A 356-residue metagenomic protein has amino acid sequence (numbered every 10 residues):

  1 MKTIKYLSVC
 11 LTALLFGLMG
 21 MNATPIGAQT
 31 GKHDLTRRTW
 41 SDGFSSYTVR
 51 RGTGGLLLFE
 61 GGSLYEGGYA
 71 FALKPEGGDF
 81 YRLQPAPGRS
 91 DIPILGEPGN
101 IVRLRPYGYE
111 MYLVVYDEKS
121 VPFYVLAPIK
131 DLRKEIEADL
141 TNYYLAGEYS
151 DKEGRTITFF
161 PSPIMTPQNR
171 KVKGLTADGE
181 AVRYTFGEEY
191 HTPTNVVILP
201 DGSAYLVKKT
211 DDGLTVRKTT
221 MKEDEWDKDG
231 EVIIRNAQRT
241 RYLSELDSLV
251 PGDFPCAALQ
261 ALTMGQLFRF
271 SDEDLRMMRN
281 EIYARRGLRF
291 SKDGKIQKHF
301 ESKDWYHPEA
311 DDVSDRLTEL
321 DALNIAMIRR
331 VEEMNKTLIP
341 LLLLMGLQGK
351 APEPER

Functional and structural regions predicted by a protein language model:
M1-L11: Bacterial N-terminal signal peptides that target proteins for export
C10-G20: Bacterial N-terminal signal peptides
N22-R37, E135-Y143, L243-A258, P340 (+1 more regions): Sec-dependent signal peptide cleavage junction
I26-G54, E60, L126-T156: Tryptophan-anchored aromatic micro-motifs
F44, Y149, E153, P163 (+2 more regions): Sec/Tat-exported extracytoplasmic proteins
S46-R51, E60-Y109, R155-F160, I164-K228: Contiguous, well-ordered beta-strand patches that form the walls/edges of small beta-barrel/beta-sandwich domains
Y116-A146, T219-K222, W226-D253, L343: Pro/Ala/Gly-rich low-complexity, hydrophilic intrinsically disordered segments
L267-H307: Amphipathic alpha-helical packing elements
